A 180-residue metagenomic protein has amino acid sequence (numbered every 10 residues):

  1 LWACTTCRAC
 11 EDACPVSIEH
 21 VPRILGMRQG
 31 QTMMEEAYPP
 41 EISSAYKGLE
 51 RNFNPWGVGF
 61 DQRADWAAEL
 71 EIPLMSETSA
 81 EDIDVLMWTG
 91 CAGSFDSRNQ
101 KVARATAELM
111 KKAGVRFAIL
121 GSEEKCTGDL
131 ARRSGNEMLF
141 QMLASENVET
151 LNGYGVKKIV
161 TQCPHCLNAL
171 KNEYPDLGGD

Functional and structural regions predicted by a protein language model:
L1-G178: Iron-sulfur-cluster electron-transfer modules
